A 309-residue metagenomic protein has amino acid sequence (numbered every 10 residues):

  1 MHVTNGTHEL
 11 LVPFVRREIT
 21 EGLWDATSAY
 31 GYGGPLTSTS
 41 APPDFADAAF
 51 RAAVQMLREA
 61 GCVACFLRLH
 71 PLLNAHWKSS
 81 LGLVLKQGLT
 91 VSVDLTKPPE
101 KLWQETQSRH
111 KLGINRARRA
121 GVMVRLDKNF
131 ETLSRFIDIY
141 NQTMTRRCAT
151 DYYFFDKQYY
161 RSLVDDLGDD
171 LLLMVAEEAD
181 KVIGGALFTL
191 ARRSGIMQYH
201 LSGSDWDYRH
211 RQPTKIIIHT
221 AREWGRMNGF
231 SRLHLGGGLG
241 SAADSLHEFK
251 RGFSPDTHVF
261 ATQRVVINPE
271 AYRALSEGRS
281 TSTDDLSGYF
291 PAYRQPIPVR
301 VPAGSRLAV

Functional and structural regions predicted by a protein language model:
M1-G22, L69-H210, E223: A conserved beta-strand-loop-helix scaffold within acyl/acetyltransferase catalytic domains
H2, F14, S38, P42 (+2 more regions): Aromatic (often tryptophan-rich) hydrophobic motifs at membrane interfaces
V15-E18, S79-K101, N228-V309: Active-site/acyl-donor-binding loops of N-acyltransferases
T27-N74: A gly/proline- and charged-residue-enriched helix-loop-helix capping module
G31, F188, G195-M197, F290-R294: Mobile, glycine- and charge-enriched loop segments and immediately flanking short secondary-structure elements within
F66, R125, R232-G236: Short catalytic-loop micro-motif centered on adjacent basic/acidic residues
